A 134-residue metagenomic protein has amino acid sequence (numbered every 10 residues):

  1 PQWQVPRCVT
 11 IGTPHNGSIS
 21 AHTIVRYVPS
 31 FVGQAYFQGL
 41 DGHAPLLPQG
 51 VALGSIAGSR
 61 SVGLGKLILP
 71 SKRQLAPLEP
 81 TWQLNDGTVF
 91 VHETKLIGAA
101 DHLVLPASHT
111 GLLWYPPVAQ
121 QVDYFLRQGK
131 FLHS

Functional and structural regions predicted by a protein language model:
P1-S55, L64-S71, D86: Serine-dependent carboxylesterase/thioesterase catalytic core of lipase-like alpha/beta-hydrolase/SGNH enzymes
G50-S134: C-terminal catalytic-base region of ester-bond hydrolases, centering on the histidine of the charge-relay
